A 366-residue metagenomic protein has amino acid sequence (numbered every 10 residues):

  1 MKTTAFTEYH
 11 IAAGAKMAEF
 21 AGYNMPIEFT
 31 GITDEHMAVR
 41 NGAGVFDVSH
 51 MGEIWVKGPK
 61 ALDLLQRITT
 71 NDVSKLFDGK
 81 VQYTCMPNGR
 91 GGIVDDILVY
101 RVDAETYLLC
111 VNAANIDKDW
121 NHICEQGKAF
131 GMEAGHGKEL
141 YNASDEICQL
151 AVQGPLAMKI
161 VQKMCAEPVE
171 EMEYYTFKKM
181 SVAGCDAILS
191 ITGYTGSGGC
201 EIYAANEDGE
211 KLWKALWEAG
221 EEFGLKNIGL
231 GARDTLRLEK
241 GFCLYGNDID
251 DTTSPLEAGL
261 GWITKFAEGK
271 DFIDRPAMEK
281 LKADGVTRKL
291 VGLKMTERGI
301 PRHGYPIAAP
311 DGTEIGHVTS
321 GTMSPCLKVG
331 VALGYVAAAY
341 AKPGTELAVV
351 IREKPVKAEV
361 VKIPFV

Functional and structural regions predicted by a protein language model:
M1-I27, T33, D103-V366: Conserved, structured C-terminal
M1-T84, G92-V94: Acidic, proline/glycine-enriched N-terminal capping motif
E53-K57, N88, L108-N112: Short secondary-structure transition/capping motifs
F77-I93, E170-G184: Conserved alpha/beta core surface patches that mediate binding of polyanionic ligands
L98-V99: Glycine-rich, Trp-frequent "lid" loop and neighboring beta-strands that shape and gate the flavin cofactor pocket
